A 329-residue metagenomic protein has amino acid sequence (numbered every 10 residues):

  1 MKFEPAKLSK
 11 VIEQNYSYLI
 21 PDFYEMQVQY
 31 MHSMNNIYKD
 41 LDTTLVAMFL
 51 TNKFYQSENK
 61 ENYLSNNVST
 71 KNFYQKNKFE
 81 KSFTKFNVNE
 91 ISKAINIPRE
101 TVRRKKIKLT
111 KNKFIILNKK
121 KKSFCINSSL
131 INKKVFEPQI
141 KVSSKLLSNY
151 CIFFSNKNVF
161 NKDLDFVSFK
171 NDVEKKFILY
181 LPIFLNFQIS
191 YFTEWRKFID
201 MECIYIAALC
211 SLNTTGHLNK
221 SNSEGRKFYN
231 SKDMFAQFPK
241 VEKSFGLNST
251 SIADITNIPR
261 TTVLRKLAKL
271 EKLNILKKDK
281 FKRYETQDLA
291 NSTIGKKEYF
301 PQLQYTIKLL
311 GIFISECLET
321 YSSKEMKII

Functional and structural regions predicted by a protein language model:
M1-Q14, R104-I107, K111-F114, K120 (+1 more regions): DNA-contacting interfaces and partner/effector-binding or oligomerization modules in DNA-centric proteins
M1-T44, M48, N156-I204: N-terminal leader segment of winged-helix/HTH proteins
T43-T84, C203-F245: Short helix->loop/beta-hairpin flanking segments within DNA-binding domains
N67-N72, N87, K119-K145, S231-F235 (+3 more regions): Short, cationic-aromatic polyanion-contact patches
K78, F83-I95, S244-D254, L270: A short alpha-helical element within helix-turn-helix/winged-helix DNA-binding domains across DNA-binding proteins
N96-K111, N257-K272: Short amphipathic alpha-helical interaction segments
I131-D165, T293-I328: Short, amphipathic alpha-helical interaction segments positioned at domain boundaries
